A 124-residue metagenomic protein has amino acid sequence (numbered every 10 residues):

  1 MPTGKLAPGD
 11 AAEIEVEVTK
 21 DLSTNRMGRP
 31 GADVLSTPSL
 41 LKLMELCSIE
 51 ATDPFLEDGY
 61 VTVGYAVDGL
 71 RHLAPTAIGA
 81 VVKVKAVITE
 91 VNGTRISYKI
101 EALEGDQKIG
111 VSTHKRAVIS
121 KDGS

Functional and structural regions predicted by a protein language model:
P2-T37: Catalytic strand-loop segment that frames the active site of acyl-thioester-processing enzymes
P8, I78, V87-S124: HotDog/MaoC-like acyl-thioester-processing domains
E15-T19, R71, K115-A117: Generic structural detector for well-ordered beta-strands
I49-K83: Hydrophobic beta-strand-centered segment that forms part of the acyl-chain substrate-binding groove
